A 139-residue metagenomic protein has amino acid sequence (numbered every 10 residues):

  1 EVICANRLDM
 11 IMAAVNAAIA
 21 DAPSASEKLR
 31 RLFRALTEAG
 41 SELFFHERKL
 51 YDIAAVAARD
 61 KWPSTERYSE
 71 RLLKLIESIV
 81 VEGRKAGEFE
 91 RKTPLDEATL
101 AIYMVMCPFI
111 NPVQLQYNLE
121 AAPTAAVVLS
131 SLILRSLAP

Functional and structural regions predicted by a protein language model:
E1, A5, S26, R30 (+4 more regions): Non-membrane alpha-helical structural segments and their capping/turn regions in soluble enzymes
V2, N6, A13-E42, T99-I102: Hydrophobic alpha-helical connector segments
C4, L8, S130-I133: Alpha-helical structural signal
N6-M12, E42, R59-A86, D96-L100 (+1 more regions): Amphipathic alpha-helical packing segments from all-alpha helical-bundle domains
E27-R31, G40-D60: Amphipathic alpha-helical segments used for helix-helix packing
F33, E77, P123-L134: Hydrophobic core segments within long, regular secondary-structure runs in both alpha- and beta-rich folds
E38-E42, L73, S78, E82 (+2 more regions): Amphipathic C-terminal alpha-helical segment
E47-A55, W62, E66, R84-S130: Hydrophobic/aromatic-rich alpha-helical bundle segments in the mid-to-C-terminal region
